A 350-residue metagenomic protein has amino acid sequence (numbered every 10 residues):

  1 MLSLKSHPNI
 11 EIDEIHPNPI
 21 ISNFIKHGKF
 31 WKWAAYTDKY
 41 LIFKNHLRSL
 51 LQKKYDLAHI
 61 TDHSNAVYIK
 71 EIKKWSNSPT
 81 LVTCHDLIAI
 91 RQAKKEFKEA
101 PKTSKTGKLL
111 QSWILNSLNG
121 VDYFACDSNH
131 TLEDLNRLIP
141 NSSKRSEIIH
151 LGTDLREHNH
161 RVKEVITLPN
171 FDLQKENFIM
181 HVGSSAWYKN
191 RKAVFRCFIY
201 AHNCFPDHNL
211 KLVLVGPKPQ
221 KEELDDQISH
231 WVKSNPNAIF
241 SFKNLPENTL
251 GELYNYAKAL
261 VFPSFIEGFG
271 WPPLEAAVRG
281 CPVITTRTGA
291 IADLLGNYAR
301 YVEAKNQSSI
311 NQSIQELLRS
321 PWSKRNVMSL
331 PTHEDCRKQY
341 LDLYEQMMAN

Functional and structural regions predicted by a protein language model:
M1-N350: Carbohydrate transferase catalytic cores enriched for Leloir-type hexosyltransferases
